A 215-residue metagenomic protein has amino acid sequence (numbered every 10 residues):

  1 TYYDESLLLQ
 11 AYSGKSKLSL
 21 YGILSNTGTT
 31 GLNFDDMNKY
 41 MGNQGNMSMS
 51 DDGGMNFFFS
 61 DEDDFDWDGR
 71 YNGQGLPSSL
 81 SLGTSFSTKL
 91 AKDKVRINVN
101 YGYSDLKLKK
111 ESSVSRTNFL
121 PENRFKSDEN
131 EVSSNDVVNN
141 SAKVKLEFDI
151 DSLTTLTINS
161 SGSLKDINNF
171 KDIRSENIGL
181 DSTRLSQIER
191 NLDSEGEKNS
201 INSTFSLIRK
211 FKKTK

Functional and structural regions predicted by a protein language model:
T1-D172, L192-K215: Membrane-proximal, glycine/serine-rich, low-complexity loop/turn segments characteristic of large bacterial
R174-Q187: Solvent-exposed loop segments that connect transmembrane elements
